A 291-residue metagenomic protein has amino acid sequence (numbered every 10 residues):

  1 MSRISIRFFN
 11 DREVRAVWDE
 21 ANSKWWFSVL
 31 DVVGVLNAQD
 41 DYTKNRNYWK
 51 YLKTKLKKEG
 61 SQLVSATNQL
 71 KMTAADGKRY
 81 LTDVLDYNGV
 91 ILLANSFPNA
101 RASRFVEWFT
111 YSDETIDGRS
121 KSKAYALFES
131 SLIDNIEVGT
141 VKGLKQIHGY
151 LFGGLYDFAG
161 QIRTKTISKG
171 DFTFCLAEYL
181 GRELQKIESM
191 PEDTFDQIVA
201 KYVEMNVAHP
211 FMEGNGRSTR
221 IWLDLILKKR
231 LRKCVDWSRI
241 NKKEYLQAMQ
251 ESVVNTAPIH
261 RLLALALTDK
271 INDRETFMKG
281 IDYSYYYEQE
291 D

Functional and structural regions predicted by a protein language model:
M1-S112: An anion-engaging/catalytic patch
N95-D291: FIC/Doc superfamily catalytic core
